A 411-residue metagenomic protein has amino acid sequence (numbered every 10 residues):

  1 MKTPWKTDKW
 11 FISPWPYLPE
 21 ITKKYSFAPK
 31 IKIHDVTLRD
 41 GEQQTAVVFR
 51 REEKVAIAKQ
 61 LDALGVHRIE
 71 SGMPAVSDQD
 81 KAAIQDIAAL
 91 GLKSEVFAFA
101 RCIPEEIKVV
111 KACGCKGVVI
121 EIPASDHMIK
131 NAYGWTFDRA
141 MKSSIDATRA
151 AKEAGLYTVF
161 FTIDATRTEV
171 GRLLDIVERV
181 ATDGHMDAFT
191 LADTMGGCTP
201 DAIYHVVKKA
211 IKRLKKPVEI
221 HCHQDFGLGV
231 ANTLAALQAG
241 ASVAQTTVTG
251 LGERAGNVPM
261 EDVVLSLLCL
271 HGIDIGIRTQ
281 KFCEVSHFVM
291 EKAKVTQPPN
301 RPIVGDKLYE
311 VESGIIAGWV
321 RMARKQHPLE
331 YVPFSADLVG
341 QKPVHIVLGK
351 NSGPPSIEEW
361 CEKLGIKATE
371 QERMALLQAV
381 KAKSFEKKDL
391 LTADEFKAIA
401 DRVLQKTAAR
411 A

Functional and structural regions predicted by a protein language model:
M1-P104, H345-L348, S352, K363: N-terminal capping/small domains of soluble enzymes
M1-T37, G272-A411: A mid-to-C-terminal "edge-of-domain" accessory segment
T3-W5, Q44-R68, D86-L90, P104-K216 (+1 more regions): Alpha/beta enzyme core
K32-V36, H67-S71, S94-A100, V118-I120 (+5 more regions): Hydrophobic faces of well-ordered beta-strands that scaffold small-molecule active sites in alpha/beta enzyme cores
R39, P74-V76, F99-I103, P123-S125 (+4 more regions): Active-site beta-loop-alpha junctions enriched in small/polar residues
V47, M73-P74, V96, A100 (+8 more regions): Hydrophobic alpha-helical scaffolding
V76-G114, W135-R139, V170-I176, T246-G272: Active-site loop-helix segments enriched in His/Asp/Glu that coordinate and activate a nucleophilic water at divalent
M195-C198, A202-K325: Catalytic alpha/beta core domains of metabolic enzymes, predominantly
